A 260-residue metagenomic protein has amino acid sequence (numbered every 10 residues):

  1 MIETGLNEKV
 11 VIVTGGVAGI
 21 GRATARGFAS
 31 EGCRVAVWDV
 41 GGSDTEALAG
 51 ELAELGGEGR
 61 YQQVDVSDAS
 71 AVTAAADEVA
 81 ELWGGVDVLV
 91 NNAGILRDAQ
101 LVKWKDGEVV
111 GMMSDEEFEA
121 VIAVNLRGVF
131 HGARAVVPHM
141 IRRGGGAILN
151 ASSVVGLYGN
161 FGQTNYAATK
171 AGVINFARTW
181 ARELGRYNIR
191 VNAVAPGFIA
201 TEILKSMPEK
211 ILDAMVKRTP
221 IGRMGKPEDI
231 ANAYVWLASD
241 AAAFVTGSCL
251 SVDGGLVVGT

Functional and structural regions predicted by a protein language model:
I2, Y158, Y234-V235, T246-T260: Short C-terminal tail/terminal secondary-structure segment of NAD(P)H-dependent dehydrogenase/reductase domains
Q100-I122, L204, M215: Substrate-binding pocket helix/loop in short-chain dehydrogenase/reductase
A133, T169, A177: Active-site helix of classical SDR
P138, R182-E183, A243: Alpha-helical segment proximal to the catalytic Tyr-Lys
S153: Residue(s) in the substrate-gating loop at a strand-loop-helix junction that position the organic substrate next
G185, R190, V245-G247: Short, small/polar-rich loop/turn modules that mediate ligand/substrate recognition or access, typified
A193, V216-A241, V245, G254: C-terminal helical subdomain
